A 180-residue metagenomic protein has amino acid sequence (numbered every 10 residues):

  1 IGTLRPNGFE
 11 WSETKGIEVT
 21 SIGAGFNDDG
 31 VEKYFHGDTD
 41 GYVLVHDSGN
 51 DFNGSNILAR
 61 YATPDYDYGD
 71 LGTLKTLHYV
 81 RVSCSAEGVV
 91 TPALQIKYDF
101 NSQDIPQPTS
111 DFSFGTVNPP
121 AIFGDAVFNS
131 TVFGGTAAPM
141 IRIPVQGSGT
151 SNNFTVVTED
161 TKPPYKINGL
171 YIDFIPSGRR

Functional and structural regions predicted by a protein language model:
I1-R180: Beta-sheet repeat architectures centered on beta-propellers
